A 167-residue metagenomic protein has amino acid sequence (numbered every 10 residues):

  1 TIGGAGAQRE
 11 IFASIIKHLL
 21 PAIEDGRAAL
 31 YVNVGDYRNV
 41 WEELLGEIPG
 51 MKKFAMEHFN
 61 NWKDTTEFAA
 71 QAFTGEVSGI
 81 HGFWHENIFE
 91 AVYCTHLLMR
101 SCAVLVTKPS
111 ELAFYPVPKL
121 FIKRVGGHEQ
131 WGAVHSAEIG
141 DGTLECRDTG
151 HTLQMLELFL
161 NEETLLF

Functional and structural regions predicted by a protein language model:
T1-D64: Conserved catalytic-core segment of nucleotide-activated headgroup transferases in glycan assembly
G6, E10, S14, Y93 (+3 more regions): Conserved active-site and cofactor/substrate-binding residues in soluble primary-metabolism enzymes
I16, M99-R100, A137, L160: Alpha-helix boundary recognition
R27-V32, I80, V117-K119: Hydrophobic beta-strand segments of well-ordered beta-sheets in folded domains
Y37-R38, N87, E162: Short, solvent-exposed helix-helix connector turns and helix-capping sites enriched in acidic/polar residues
M51-F114: Donor nucleotide-activated moiety binding/catalytic core segment of transferases that use nucleotide-activated donors
L105-L165: Catalytic binding pocket for nucleotide-activated donors in carbohydrate/polymer assembly enzymes
